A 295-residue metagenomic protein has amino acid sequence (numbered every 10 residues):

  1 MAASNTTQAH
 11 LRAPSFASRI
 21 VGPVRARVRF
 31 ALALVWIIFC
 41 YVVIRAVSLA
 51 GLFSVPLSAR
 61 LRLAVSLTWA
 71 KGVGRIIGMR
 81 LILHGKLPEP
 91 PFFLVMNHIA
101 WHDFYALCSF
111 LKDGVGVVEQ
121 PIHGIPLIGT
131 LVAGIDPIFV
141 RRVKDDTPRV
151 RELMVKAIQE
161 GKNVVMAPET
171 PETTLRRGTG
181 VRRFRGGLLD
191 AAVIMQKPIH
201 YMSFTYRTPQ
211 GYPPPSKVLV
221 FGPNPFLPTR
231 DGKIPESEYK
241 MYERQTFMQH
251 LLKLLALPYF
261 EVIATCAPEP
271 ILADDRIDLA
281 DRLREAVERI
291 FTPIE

Functional and structural regions predicted by a protein language model:
M1-A17, I82-H84, R142, E160 (+4 more regions): Soluble, non-transmembrane catalytic domains of enzymes that act on hydrophobic metabolites at membranes
R12-I82, T130-L131: A transmembrane-helix-recognition feature enriched in membrane-embedded lipid enzymes and envelope glyco-/phospholipid
Y41-R62, G74-I76, E89-D145: Catalytic core of membrane glycerolipid acyltransferases/transacylases, capturing the structured, soluble-facing
P91-F93, G161-A167, P198: Residue-level preference for the first positions of well-ordered beta-strands
E119, V140, A167, M202-F204: Generic beta-sheet signal
L127-G129, T170, R176-R282: A cross-family acyltransferase "interaction/gating" segment
P137-A157, N163: A membrane-cytosol interface segment of integral membrane proteins
